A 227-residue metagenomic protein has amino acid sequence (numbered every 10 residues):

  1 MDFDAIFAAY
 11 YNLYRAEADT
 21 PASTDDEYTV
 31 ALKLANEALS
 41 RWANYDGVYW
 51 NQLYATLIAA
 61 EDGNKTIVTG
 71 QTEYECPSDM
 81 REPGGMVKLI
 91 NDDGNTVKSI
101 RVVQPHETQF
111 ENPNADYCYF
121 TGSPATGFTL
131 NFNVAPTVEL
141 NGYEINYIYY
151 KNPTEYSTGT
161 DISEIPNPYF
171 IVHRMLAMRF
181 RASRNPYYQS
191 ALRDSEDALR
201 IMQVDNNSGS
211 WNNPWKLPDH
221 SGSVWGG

Functional and structural regions predicted by a protein language model:
M1-G227: Glycine-enriched, solvent-exposed interface loops adjoining structured elements
